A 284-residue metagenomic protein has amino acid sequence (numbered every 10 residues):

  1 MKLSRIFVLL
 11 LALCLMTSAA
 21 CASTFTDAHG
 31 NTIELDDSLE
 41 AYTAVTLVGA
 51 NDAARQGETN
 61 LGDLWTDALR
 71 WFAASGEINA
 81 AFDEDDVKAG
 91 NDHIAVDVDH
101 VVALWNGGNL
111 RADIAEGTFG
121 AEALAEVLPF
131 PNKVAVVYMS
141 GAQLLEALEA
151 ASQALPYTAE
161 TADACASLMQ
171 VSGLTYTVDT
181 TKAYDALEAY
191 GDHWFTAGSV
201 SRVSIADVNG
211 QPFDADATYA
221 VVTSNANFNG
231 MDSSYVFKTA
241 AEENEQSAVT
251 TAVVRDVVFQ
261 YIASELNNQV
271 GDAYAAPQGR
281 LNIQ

Functional and structural regions predicted by a protein language model:
L3-A22: Sec-dependent N-terminal signal peptides of Gram-positive bacterial secreted proteins and lipoproteins
S23-D27: Short acidic-hydrophobic surface loop/beta-edge motif
A28, E34-Q284: Catalytic centers of hydrolytic enzymes
